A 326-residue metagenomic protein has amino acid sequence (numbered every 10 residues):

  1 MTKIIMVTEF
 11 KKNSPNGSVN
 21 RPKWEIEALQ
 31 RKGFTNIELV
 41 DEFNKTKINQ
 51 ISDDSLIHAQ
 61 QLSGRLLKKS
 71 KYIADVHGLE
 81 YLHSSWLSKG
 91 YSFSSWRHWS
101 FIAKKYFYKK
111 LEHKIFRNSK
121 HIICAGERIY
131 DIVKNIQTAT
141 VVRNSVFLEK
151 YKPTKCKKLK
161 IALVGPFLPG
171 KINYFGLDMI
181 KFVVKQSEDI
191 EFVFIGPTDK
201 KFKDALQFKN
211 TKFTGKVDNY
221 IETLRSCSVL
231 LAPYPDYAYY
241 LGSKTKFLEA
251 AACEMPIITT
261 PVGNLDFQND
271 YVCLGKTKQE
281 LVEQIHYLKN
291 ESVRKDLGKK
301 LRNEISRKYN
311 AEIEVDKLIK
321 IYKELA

Functional and structural regions predicted by a protein language model:
K12, L148, K160-D204, F213-Y220: Conserved catalytic-core segment of nucleotide-activated headgroup transferases in glycan assembly
G17, N290-K323: A charged, aromatic-enriched C-terminal amphipathic alpha-helix characteristic of glycosyltransferases across folds
L56, K68-S94, I123, P256: Active-site proximal beta-strand in glycosyltransferases
E80, Y91-I122: Membrane-proximal helix-turn-helix segments that form the acceptor-binding/catalytic region of lipid-linked
K120, R225-Y240, M255: Acidic donor-binding loop of glycosyltransferase active sites
R128, S145: Carbohydrate-associated surface elements
K171-Y174, A232-E249, T259-Q268: Nucleotide-sugar-dependent
D270-Q279, H286-S292: Conserved acidic donor-binding segment of nucleotide-sugar-dependent glycosyltransferases
